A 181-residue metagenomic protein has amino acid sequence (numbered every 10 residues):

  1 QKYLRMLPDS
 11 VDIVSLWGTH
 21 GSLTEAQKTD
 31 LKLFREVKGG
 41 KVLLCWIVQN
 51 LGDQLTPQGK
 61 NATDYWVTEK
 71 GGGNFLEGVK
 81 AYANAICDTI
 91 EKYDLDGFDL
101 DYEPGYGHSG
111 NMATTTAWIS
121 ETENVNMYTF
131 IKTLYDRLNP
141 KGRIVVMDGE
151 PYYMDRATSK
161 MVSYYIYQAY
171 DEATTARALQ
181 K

Functional and structural regions predicted by a protein language model:
Q1-K181: Chitinase-like catalytic core of GlcNAc-active glycosidases
